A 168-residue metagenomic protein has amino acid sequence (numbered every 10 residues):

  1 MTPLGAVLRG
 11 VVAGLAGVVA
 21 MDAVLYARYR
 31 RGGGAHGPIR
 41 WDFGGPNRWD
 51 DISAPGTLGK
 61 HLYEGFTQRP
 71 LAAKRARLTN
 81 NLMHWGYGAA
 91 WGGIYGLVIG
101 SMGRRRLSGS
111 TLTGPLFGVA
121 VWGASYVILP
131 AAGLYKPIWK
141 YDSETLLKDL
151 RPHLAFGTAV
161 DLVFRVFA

Functional and structural regions predicted by a protein language model:
M1-A168: Short amphipathic, positively biased membrane-proximal segments that drive organelle/inner-membrane targeting
